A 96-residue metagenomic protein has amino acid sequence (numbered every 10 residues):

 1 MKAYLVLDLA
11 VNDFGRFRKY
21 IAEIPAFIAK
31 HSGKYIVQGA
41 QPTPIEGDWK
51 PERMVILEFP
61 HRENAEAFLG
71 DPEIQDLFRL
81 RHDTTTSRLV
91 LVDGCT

Functional and structural regions predicted by a protein language model:
M1-M54, P60-G70, D93-T96: Short S/T/G/P-rich N-terminal loop/turn motif that feeds into the first structured element of a domain
R53-V55, S87-R88: Generic beta-strand structural signal
R62-V90: C-terminal structural segments of small proteins and small subunits
